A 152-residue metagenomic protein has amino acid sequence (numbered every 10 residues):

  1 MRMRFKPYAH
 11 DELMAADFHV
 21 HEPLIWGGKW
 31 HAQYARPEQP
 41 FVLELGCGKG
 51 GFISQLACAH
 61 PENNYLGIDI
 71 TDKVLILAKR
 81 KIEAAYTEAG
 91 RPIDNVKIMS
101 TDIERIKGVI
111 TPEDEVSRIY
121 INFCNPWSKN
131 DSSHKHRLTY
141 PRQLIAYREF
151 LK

Functional and structural regions predicted by a protein language model:
M1-L43, G51-H60: S-adenosyl-L-methionine
L45, I68: Conserved beta-strand/loop positions that form the S-adenosyl-L-methionine
G48: Conserved glycine-rich SAM-binding loop
N64-L66: Short beta-strand element of Class I
T71: Conserved SAM/SAH-binding beta-strand->alpha-helix loop
A78: Conserved SAM-binding loop
I82-E113: S-adenosyl-L-methionine
T139-K152: A short glycine-rich, Lys/Arg-flanked "PGG" loop and its adjoining helix->strand segment in the class I
